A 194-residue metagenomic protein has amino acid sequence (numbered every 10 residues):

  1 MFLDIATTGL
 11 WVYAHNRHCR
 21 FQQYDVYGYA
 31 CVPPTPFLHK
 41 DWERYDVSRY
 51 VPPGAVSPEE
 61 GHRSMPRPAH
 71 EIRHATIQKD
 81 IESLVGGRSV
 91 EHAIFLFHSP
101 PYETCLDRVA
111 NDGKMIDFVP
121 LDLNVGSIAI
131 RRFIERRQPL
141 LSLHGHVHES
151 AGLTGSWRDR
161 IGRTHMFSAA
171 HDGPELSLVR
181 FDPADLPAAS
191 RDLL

Functional and structural regions predicted by a protein language model:
M1, V32, P100-Y102, L140 (+2 more regions): Catalytic metal-binding/acid-base residues of hydrolase active sites
M1-G9, F37-K40, A151-G162: Metal-dependent catalytic neighborhoods of phosphoester/phosphodiester hydrolases
M1-Q23, R163, A169-A170: Core catalytic region of metal-dependent phosphoesterases/phosphodiesterases, especially metallo-beta-lactamase-like
F2-D4, N16, E82-V85, S127-I134 (+1 more regions): Short amphipathic alpha-helical segments and helix-helix/interface helices
I5-W11, S83-H92, R132-L140: A structural motif corresponding to the C-terminal end of an alpha-helix and its immediate exit/capping segment
A14, Y27, I94, L141-L143 (+1 more regions): Hydrophobic/aromatic beta-strand patches that form the interior of the parallel beta-sheet core in alpha/beta enzyme
R20-Q22, Y45, F118-L121, I128-R136 (+2 more regions): Binuclear metal-dependent phosphoesterase catalytic core
Y24-P120: Active-site-proximal loop/helix segment associated with metal-binding centers of metalloenzymes
